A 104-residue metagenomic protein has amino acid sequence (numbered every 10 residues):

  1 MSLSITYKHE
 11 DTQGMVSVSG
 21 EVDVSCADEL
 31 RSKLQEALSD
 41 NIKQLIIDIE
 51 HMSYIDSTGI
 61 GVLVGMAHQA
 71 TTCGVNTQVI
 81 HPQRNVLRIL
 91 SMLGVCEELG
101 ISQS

Functional and structural regions predicted by a protein language model:
M1-S53, A67-S104: STAS-like cytosolic regulatory interaction modules
D56: ABC-family nucleotide-binding domains
